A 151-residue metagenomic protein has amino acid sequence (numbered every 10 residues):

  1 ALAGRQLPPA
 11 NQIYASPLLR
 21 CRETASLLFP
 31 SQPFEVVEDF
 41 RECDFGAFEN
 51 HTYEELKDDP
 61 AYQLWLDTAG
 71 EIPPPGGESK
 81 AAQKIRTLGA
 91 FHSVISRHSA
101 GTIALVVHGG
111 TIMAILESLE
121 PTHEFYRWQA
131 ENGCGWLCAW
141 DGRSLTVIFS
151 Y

Functional and structural regions predicted by a protein language model:
A1-Q32: Active-site-proximal alpha-helix that buttresses catalytic centers in soluble enzyme cores
A3-G4, L88-S96: Generic structural signal for well-ordered alpha-helical scaffold segments
N11, G101-G109: Generic beta-sheet signal
A15-S16, I85, V106-V107: Short beta-strand scaffold positions
R20-R22, E42-C43, T111-A114: Short, active-site-adjacent cap segments at secondary-structure transitions
L27, A114-S118: Active-site signature of alpha/beta-hydrolase-fold catalytic machinery across serine- and Asp/Cys-nucleophile hydrolases
L28-R86, F149: Phosphate-handling substructures
T122-T146: Domain-level recognition of soluble alpha/beta enzyme cores, biased toward histidine phosphatases/phosphomutases
